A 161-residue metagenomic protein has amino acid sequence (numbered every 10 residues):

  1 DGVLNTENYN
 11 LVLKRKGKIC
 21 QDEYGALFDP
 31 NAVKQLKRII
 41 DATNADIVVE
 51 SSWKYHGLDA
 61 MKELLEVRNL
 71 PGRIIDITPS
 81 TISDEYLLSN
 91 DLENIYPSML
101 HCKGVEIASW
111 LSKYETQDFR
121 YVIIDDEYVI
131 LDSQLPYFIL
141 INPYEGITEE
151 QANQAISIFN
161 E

Functional and structural regions predicted by a protein language model:
D1-N10, S52, P79-I82, D125-E127: Short loop/turn segments at strand-loop or loop-helix junctions that form parts of catalytic or ligand-binding pockets
D1-N44: Active-site neighborhood of HAD-like aspartate-dependent phosphohydrolases
L11-L13, H56, I130, I147: Flexible, glycine-rich phosphate/dinucleotide-binding loops and adjacent beta-alpha linkers at cofactor/substrate
D22, A26, S51, P97 (+1 more regions): Short, charged/polar micro-motifs that form catalytic or ligand-binding hotspots
T43-K62: Substrate-recognition element of Asp-dependent hydrolases with the DxDx(T/V) motif
K62-E161: C-terminal cap/substrate-recognition subdomain and adjoining C-terminal extension of metal-dependent phosphatase-like
